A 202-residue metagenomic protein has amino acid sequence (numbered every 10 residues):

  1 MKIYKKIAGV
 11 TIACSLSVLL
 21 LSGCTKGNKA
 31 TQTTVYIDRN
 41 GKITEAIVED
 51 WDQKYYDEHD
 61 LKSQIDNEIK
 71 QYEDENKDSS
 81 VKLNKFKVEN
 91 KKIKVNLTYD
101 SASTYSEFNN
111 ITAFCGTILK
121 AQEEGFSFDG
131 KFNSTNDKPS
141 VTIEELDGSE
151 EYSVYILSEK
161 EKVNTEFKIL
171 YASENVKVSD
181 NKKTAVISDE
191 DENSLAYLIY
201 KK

Functional and structural regions predicted by a protein language model:
K2-K26: Sec-dependent N-terminal signal peptides of Gram-positive bacterial secreted proteins and lipoproteins
L19-N40: Sec-dependent signal peptide cleavage junction
G27-T33, T44-E49, K54, S194-Y197: C-terminal or internal capping secondary-structure element at the end of a domain, subdomain, or sheet
A30, K42, K92-K94: Intrinsic-disorder/low-complexity, polar/charged segments enriched in Ser/Thr/Lys/Arg/Asp/Glu/Gln
V35-G41, E49-Q53, Y99-S103: Beta-strand elements of well-folded, non-transmembrane domains
E45-K70: Post-signal-peptide N-terminal segment of Sec-exported extracytoplasmic proteins
S63-E89, I93-N96, Y105-E107: Extracytoplasmic beta-rich ectodomain segments of secreted or membrane-anchored proteins
K87-K202: Mature, soluble, non-transmembrane domains
